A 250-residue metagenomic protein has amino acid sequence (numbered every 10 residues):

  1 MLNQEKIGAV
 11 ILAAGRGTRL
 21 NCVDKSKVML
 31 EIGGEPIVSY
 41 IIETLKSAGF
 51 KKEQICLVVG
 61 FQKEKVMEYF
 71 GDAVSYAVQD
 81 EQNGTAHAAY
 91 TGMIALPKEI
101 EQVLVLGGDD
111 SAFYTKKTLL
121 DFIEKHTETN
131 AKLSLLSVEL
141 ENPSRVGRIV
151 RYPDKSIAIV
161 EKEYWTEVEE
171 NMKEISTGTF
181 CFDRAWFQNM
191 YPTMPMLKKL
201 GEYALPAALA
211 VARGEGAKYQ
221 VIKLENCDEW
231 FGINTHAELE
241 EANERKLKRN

Functional and structural regions predicted by a protein language model:
M1-I11, E31, E35-K117, D121-E124 (+1 more regions): Conserved N-terminal catalytic core of the sugar/cofactor nucleotidyltransferase
L2-I7, K173-N250: Conserved alpha/beta core of the MobA/IspD/sugar-nucleotide pyrophosphorylase nucleotidyltransferase superfamily
I7-N21: A phosphate-binding catalytic loop at a beta-strand-loop-alpha-helix junction that coordinates phosphoryl groups
L12-A13, V58, V105-G107, L136-E139 (+3 more regions): Short beta-strand segments
L20-D24, F70: Conserved catalytic-core motifs of eukaryotic protein kinase domains, centered on the activation segment
D24-M29, M194-L197: Short glycine-enriched, charge-decorated loop/helix-capping segments at active-site entrances that position
V28, Q54, S75, A158 (+1 more regions): Conserved beta-strand segments of alpha/beta enzyme cores
Y114-K199: Conserved core of the sugar-phosphate nucleotidyltransferase
